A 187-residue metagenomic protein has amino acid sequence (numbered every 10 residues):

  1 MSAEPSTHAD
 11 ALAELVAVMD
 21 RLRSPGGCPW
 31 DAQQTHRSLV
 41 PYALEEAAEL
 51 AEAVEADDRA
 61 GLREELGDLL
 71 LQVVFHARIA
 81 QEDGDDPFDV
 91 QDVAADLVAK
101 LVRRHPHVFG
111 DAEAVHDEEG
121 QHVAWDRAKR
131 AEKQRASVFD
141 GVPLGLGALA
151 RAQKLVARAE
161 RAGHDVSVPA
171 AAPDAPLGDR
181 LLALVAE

Functional and structural regions predicted by a protein language model:
M1-L66, L71-E187: Flexible "arm" and connector segments at domain edges
